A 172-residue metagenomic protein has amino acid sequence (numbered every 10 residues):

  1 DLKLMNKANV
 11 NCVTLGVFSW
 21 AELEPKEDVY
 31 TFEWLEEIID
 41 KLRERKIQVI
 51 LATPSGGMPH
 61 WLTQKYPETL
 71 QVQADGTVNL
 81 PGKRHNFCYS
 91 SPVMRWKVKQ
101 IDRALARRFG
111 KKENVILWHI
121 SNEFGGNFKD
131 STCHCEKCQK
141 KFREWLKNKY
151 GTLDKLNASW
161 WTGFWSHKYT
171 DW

Functional and structural regions predicted by a protein language model:
D1-V78, R103-A106: Aromatic-lined substrate-binding rim segments of carbohydrate-active enzymes
N79-W172: Polysaccharide-binding and catalytic clefts of secreted carbohydrate-active enzymes
